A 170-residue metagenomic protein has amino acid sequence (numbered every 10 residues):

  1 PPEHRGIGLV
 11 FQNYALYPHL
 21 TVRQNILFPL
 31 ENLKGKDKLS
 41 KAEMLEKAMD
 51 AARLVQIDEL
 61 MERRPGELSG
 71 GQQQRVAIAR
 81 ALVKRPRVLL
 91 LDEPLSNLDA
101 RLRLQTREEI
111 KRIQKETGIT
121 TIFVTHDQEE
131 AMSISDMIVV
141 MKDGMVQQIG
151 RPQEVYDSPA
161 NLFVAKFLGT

Functional and structural regions predicted by a protein language model:
P2, G6-G8, N13-F167: ABC ATPase nucleotide-binding domains
